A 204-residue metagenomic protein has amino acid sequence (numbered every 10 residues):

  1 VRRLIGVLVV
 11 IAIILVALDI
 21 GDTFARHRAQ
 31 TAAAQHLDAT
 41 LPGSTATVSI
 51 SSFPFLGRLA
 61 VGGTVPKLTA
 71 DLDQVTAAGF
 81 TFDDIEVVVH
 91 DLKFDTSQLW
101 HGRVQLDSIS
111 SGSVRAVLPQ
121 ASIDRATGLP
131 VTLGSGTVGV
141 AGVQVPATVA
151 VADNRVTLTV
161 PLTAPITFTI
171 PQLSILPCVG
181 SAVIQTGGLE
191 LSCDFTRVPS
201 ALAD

Functional and structural regions predicted by a protein language model:
V1-F55, A60, S200-D204: Hydrophobic membrane-targeting and insertion signals
P42-V131, G136: N-terminal beta-strand/beta-hairpin edge segment
A126, A152-S181: Extended amphipathic ligand-handling, pore-lining, and cofactor/metal-binding catalytic surfaces
V131, A147-V149, S181-A182: A structural signal for short hydrophobic beta-strand segments in well-ordered beta-sheet cores
P146-T159, L189, P199: Acidic, glycine-rich low-complexity/disordered segments
T169-D204: Extracytoplasmic/luminal low-complexity segments enriched in Pro/Gly and acidic/polar residues that act as flexible
